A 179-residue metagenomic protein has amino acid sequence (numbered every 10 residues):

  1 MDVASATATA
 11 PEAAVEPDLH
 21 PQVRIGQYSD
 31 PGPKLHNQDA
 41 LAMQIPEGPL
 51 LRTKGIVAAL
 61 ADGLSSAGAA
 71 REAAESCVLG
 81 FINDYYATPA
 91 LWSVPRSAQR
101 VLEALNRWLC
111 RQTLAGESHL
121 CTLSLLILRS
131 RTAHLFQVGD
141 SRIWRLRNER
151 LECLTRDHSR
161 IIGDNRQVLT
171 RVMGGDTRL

Functional and structural regions predicted by a protein language model:
M1-L179: PP2C/PPM-type serine/threonine phosphatase catalytic domain
